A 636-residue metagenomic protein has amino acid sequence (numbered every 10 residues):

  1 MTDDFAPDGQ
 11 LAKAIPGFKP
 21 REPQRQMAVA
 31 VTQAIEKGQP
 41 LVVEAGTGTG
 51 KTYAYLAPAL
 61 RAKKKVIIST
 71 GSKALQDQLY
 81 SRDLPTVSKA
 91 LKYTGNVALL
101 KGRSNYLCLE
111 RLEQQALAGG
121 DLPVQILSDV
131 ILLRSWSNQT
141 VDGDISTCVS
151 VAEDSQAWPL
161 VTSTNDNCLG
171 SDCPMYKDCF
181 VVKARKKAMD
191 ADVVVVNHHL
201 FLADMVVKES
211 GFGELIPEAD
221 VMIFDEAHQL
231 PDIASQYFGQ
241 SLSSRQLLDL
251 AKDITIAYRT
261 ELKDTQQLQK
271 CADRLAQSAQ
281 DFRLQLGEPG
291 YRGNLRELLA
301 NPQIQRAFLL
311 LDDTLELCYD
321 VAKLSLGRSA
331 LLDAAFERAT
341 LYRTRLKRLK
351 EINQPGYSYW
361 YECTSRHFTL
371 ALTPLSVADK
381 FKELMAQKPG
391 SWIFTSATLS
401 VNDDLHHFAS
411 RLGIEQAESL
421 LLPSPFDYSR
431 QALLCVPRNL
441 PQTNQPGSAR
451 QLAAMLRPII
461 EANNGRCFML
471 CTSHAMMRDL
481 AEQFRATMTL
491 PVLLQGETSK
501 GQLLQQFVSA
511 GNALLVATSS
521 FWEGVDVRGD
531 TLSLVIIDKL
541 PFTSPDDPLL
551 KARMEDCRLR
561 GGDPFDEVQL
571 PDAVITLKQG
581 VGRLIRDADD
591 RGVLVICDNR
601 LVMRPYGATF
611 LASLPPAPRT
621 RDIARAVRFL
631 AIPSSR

Functional and structural regions predicted by a protein language model:
M1-A14, T47, K64-D192, H199 (+5 more regions): A substrate-engagement module of RecA-like helicase motors
M1-V43, A57: Conserved pre-motif I regulatory segment
T32-Q33, T52-K65, R82-T86: Walker A/P-loop NTP-binding motif
R61, D77, R82-P85, N165-N167 (+2 more regions): Signature of the SF2 helicase/ATPase Hel1-core->accessory helical subdomain module
V66-S72, I393-T395, G465-T472, V595-C597: Conserved RecA-like ASCE P-loop NTPase motor core of nucleic-acid helicases/translocases
P159-V194, M205-F212, L317-L440, G447-A454 (+3 more regions): A contiguous, basic/glycine-rich beta-loop/short-helix subdomain that forms a polymer-engagement track
P437-G447, E497-V602: Conserved RecA-like P-loop NTPase helicase motor core
T472-G496: Conserved helicase motor "Helicase C" RecA-like lobe of SF1/SF2 P-loop NTPases
